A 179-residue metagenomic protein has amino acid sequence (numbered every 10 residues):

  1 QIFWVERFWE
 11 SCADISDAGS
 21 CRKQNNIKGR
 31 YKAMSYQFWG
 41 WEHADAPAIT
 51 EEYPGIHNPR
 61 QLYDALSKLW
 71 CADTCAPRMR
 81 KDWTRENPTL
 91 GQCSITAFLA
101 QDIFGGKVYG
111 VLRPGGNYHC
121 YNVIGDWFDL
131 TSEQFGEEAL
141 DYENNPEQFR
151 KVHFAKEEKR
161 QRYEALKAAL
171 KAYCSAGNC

Functional and structural regions predicted by a protein language model:
D14, N25-N26: Intrinsic-disorder-associated, low-complexity terminal segments enriched in Asp/Asn/His/Tyr and depleted of Lys/Arg
G29-C179: A structural boundary/capping signal
